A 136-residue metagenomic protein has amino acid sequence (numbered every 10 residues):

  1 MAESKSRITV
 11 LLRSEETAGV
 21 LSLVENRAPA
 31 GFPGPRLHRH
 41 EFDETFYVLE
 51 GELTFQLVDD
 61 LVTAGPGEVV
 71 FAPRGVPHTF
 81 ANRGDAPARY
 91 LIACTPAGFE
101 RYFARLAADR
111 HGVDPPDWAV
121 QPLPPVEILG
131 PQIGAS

Functional and structural regions predicted by a protein language model:
A2-R36, F42-D43: A short glycine-rich, His/Asp/Glu-containing loop-to-beta-strand
S6, E52, D60-V62: Well-ordered beta-strand scaffold positions
T17, T54, R74-E100: Ligand-binding loop in jelly-roll beta-barrel domains
E25-P29, R39-L57, A93: Short, conserved beta-strand element in jelly-roll/cupin
F32, L53, D109: Hydrophobic small-molecule pocket/channel-lining residues, especially in calycin-type beta-barrels
D59-P77: Short acidic-glycine-tyrosine-enriched beta hairpin
A104-S136: Acidic/histidine-enriched, glycine/proline-rich intrinsically disordered or flexible terminal extensions
